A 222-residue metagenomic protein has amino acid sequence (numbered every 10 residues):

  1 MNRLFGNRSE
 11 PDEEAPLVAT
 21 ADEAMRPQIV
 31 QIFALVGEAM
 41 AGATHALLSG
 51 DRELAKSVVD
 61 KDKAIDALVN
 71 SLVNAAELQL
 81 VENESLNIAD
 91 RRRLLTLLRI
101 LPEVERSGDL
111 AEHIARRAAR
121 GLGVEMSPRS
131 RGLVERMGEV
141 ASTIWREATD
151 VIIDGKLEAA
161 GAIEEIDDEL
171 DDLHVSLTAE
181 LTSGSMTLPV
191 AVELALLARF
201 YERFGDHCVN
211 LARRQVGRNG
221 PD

Functional and structural regions predicted by a protein language model:
M1-D222: Cytosolic, long alpha-helical scaffolding segments
